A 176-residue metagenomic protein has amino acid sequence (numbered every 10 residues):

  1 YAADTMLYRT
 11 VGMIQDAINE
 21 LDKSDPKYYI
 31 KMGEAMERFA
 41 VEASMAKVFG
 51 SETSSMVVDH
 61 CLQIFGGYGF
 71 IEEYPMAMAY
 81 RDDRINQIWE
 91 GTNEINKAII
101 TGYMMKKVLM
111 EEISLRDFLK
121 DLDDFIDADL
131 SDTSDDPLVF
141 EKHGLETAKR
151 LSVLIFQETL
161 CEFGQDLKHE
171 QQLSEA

Functional and structural regions predicted by a protein language model:
Y1-A176: Alpha-helical interface subdomain recognition
